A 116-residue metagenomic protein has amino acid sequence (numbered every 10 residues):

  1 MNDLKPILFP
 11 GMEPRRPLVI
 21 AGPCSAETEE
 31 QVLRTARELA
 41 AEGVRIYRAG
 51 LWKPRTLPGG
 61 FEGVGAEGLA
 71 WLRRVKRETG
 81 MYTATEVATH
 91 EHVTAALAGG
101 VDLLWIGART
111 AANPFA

Functional and structural regions predicted by a protein language model:
M1-I20: N-terminal amphipathic alpha-helix/helix-capping segment at the start of soluble metabolic enzymes
N2-D3, A21, E27, A36 (+4 more regions): Long, contiguous binding/interaction regions
D3-P6, E29-Q31, T56-L72, T89-T94 (+1 more regions): Active-site-adjacent beta->alpha loops and helix N-cap segments on the catalytic face of soluble alpha/beta enzymes
P10-P14, R74-R77, A95-A98: Solvent-exposed alpha-helices and their adjacent loops that cap or buttress functional pockets in soluble metabolic
G11-P17, T28-R34, W52-L57: Nucleotide/phosphate-binding sheet-loop regions of phosphoryl- and nucleotidyl-transfer enzymes
L18-P23, R45-A49, T83-T85, L104-I106: Hydrophobic faces of well-ordered beta-strands that scaffold small-molecule active sites in alpha/beta enzyme cores
G43, A95-W105: Glycine-enriched alpha-helix->loop->beta-strand junction motifs that scaffold or abut catalytic
L51-E62, R77-T83, L104: Glycine-rich phosphate-binding "P-loop"
